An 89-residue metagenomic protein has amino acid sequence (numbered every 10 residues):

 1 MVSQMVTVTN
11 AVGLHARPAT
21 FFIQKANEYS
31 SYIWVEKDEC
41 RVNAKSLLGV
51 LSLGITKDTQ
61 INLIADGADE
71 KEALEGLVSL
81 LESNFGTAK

Functional and structural regions predicted by a protein language model:
M1-M5, Q60: Intrinsic-disorder/low-complexity, polar/charged segments enriched in Ser/Thr/Lys/Arg/Asp/Glu/Gln
S3, F22, R41, I64-A68: Solvent-exposed, well-ordered amphipathic alpha-helical segments that flank/support binding or catalytic loops
T7-L48, S52-D58: Compact, glycine-rich, soluble single-domain proteins
T56-K89: C-terminal structural segments of small proteins and small subunits
